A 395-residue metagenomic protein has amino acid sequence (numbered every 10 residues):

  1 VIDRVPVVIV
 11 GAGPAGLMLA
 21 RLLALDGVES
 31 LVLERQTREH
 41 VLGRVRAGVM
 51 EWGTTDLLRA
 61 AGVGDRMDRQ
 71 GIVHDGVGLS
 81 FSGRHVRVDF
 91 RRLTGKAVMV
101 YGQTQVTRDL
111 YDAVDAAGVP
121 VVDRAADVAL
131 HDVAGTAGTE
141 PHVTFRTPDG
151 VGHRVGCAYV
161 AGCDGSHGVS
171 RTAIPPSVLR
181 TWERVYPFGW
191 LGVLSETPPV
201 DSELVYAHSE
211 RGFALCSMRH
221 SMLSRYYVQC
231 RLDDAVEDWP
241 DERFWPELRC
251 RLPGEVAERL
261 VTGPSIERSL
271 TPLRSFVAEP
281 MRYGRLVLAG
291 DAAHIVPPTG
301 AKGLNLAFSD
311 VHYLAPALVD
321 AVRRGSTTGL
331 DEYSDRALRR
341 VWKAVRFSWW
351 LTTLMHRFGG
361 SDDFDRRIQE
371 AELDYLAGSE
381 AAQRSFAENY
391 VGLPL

Functional and structural regions predicted by a protein language model:
D3, E258, A301, P316-L395: C-terminal helical "tail/cap" subdomain of flavin- and related membrane-associated enzymes
R4, V10-A24, L110, S269-R346 (+1 more regions): Conserved mid-domain beta->alpha element of the FAD-binding
V7, S30, R154, A158-V160 (+1 more regions): Hydrophobic "anchor" residues on beta-strands that sit immediately upstream of conserved functional sites
A24-R46: Glycine-rich FAD pyrophosphate-binding loop
V32-L33, G162, A207, A289: Generic enzyme active-site microenvironment
H40, D164-G165, V296: Glycine-rich, N-terminal phosphate-binding loop of Rossmann-like dinucleotide-binding domains
G43-A47, E51-A117: Active-site-adjacent segment of FAD-dependent monooxygenases/related oxidoreductases
D112, V119, A126-V128, G135-S269: Conserved FAD-binding catalytic core of PHBH/FMO-like flavoproteins
